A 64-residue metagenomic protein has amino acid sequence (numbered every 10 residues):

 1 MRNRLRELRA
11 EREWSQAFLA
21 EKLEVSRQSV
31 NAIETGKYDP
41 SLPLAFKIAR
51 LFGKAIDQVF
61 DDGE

Functional and structural regions predicted by a protein language model:
N3-K22: Short basic helix-loop element that most often maps to the first helix and adjoining turn of HTH DNA-binding modules
A10, Y38-D39: Short amphipathic helical patch at the helix-1/turn junction of helix-turn-helix
E11, R50, F60-E64: Short, charged recognition helix plus adjacent turn of helix-turn-helix-like nucleic-acid-binding domains
Q16, R27, A45: Helix-turn-helix DNA-binding elements, focusing on the entry/boundary residues of the two helices that contact DNA
F18, S29, Q58: Residues in the helix-turn-helix
V25-Y38: Recognition helix of helix-turn-helix/homeodomain-like DNA-binding domains that insert into the DNA major groove
P43-Q58: DNA major-groove recognition helix of helix-turn-helix/homeodomain DNA-binding modules
